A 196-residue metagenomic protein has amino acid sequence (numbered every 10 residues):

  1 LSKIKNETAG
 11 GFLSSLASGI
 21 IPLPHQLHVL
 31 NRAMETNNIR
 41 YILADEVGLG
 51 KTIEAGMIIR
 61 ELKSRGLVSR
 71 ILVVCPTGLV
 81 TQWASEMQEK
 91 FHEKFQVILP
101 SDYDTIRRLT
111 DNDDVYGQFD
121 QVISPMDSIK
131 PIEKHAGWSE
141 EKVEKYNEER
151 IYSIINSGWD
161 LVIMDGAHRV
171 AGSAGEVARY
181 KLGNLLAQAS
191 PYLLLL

Functional and structural regions predicted by a protein language model:
L1-I4: Interdomain "pre-motor" coupling segment immediately N-terminal to P-loop NTPase/helicase cores
E7-H25, N31, N38, T52-E54 (+1 more regions): SF2 helicase/translocase NTPase motor core, specifically the RecA-like lobe 1 inter-motif segment between Walker
L43, V73, L196: Hydrophobic anchor at the beta1->P-loop junction of P-loop NTPases
V47: The conserved Walker
L182-A189: Conserved P-loop NTPase catalytic core
A189-L196: Conserved helicase ATPase motor motifs in RecA-like P-loop NTPase domains
